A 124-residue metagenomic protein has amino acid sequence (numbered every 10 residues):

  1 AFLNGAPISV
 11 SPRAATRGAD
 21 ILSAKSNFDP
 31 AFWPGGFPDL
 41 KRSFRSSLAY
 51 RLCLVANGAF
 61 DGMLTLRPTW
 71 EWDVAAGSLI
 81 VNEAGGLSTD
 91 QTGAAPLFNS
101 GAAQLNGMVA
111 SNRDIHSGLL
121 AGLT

Functional and structural regions predicted by a protein language model:
S9-T124: An extended, acidic
